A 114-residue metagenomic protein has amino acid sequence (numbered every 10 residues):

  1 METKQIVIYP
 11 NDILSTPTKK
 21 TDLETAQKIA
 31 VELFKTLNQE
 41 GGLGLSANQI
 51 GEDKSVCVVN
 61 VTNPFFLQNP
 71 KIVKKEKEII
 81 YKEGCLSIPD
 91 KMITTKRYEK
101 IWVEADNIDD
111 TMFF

Functional and structural regions predicted by a protein language model:
M1-F114: Positively charged
